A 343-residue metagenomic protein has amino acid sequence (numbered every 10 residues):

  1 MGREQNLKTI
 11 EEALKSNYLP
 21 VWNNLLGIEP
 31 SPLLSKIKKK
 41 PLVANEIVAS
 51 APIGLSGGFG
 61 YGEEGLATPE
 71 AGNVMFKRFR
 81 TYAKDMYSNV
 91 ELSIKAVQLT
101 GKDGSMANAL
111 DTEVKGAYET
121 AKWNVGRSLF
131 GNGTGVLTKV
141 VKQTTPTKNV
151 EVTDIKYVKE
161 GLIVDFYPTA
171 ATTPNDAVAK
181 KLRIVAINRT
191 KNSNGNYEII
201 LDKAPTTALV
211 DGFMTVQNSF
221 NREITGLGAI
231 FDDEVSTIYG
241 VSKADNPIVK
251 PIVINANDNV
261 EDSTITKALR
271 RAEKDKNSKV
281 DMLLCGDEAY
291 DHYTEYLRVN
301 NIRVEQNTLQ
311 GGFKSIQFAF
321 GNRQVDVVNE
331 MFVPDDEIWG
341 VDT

Functional and structural regions predicted by a protein language model:
M1-L55, M75-T343: Core alpha/beta structural scaffold of self-assembling particle/tube/pore-forming proteins
P52-M75: N-terminal low-complexity, intrinsically disordered segments
